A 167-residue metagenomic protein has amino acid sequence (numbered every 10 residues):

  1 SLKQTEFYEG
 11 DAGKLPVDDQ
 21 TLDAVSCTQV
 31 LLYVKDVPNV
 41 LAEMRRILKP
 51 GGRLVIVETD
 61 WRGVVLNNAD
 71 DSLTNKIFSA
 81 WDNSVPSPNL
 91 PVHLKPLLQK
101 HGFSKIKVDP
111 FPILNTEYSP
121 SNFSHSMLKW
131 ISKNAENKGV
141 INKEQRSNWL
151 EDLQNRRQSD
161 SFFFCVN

Functional and structural regions predicted by a protein language model:
S1-L15, P38-N39: Class I SAM-dependent methyltransferase SAM/SAH-binding core
Y8, S26, V55: Conserved Rossmann-like nucleotide-binding pocket used by diverse enzymes that bind dinucleotide cofactors
G13-V25: A short acidic, Gly/Pro-enriched loop at the edge of an enzyme's catalytic core that lines a small-molecule cofactor
D23-P38: A short SAM/SAH-binding and catalytic strip from SAM-dependent methyltransferases
P38-R53: A short glycine-rich, Lys/Arg-flanked "PGG" loop and its adjoining helix->strand segment in the class I
V55-S119, V140: Conserved catalytic/acceptor-binding region of the Class I
V92, Q99, K105-N167: Conserved Class I S-adenosyl-L-methionine
